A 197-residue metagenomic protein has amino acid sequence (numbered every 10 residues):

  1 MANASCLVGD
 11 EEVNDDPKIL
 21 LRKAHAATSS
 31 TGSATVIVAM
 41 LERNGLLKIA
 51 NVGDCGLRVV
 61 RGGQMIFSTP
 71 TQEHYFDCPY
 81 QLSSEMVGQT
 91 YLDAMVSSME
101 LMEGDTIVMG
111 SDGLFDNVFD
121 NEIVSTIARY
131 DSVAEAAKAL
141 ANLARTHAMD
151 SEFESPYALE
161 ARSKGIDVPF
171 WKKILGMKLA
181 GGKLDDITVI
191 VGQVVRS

Functional and structural regions predicted by a protein language model:
M1-S197: PP2C/PPM-type serine/threonine phosphatase catalytic domain
